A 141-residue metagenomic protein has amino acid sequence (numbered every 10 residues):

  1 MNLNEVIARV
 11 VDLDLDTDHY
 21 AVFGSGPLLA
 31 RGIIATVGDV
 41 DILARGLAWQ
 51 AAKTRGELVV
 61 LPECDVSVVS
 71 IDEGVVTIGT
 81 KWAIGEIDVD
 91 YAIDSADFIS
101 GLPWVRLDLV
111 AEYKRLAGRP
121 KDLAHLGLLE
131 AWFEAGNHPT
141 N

Functional and structural regions predicted by a protein language model:
M1-N141: Compositionally biased terminal segments of proteins
